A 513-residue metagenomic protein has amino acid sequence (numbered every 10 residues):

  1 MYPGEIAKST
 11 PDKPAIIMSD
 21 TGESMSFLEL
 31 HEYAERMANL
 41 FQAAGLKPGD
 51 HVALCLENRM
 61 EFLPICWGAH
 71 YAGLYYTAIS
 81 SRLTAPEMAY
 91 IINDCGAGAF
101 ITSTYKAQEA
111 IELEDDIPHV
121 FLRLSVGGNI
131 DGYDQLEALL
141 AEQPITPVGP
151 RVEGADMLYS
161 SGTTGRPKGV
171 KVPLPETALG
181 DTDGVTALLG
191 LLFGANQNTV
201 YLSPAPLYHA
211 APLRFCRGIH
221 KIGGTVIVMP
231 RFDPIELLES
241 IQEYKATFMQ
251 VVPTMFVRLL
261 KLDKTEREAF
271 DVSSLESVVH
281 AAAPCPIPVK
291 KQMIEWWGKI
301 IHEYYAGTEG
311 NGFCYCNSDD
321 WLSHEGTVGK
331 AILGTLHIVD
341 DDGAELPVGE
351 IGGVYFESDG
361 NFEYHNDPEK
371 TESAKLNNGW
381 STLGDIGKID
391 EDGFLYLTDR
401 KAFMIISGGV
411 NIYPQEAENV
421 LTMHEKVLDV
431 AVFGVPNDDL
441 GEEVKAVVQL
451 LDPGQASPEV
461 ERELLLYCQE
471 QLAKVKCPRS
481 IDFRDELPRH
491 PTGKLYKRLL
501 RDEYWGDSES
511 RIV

Functional and structural regions predicted by a protein language model:
Y2-S26, G128: AMP-dependent adenylate-forming
P3, A43-A44, W67, Y71-E142 (+1 more regions): Structural core segment of the AMP-binding/adenylate-forming
A15-R59, L63-C66, T84-A89: Conserved AMP-binding/adenylate-forming core of the ANL superfamily
S24-L28, A155-D183: Conserved AMP-binding A3 loop
H51, E57-A85, N93-A99, T199-V200 (+2 more regions): A short helix-loop-beta submotif of the ANL/AMP-binding
L83, A89, F100, E239 (+10 more regions): AMP-binding/adenylate-forming catalytic core of the ANL superfamily
D156-L158, G162, K221, A246-V251 (+3 more regions): Gly/Ser/Thr-rich phosphate-binding loop
A178-P204, Y208-F248, L262: Conserved AMP-binding/adenylation subdomain of ANL enzymes
